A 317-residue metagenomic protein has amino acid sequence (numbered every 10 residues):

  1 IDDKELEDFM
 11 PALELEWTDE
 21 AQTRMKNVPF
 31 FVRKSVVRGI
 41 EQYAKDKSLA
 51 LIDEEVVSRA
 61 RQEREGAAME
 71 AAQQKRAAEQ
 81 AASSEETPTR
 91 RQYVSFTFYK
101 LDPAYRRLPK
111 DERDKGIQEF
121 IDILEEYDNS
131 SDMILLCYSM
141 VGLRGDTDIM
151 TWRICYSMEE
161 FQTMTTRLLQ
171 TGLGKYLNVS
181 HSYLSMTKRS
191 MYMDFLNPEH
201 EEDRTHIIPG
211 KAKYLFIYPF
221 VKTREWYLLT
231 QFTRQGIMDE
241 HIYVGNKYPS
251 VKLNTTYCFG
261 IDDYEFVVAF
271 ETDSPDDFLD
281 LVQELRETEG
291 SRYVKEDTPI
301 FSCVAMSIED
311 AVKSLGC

Functional and structural regions predicted by a protein language model:
I1-A82: Non-catalytic accessory segments flanking P-loop/AAA+ NTPase cores
W17, T89-R91, V141-D146, G210 (+1 more regions): Short, flexible turn/loop "capping" segments at secondary-structure junctions
Q42, F259-Y264, P299-S302: Small/polar glycine-rich anion-binding or flexible loop at a beta-alpha turn
R59-R61, Y183-M191, T298-D310: Short proline/glycine- and acidic-rich turn/helix-capping motifs at secondary-structure junctions
A78-D128, Y156-F161, S182-K247, F259 (+2 more regions): Short S/T/G/P-rich N-terminal loop/turn motif that feeds into the first structured element of a domain
Y99, S139-M140, M150-Y156, M164-R167 (+4 more regions): A structural feature that tracks compact, well-ordered secondary-structure segments with a strong bias toward
E112, Q118-I121, D132-M150, P249-N254 (+5 more regions): A cross-kingdom feature marking solvent-exposed beta-strand/loop segments within repeated, beta-rich binding/scaffold
E126-N129, Y156-Y183, K247-Y248, D273-S302: An amphipathic, aromatic/His-enriched active-site/gating alpha helix that lines ligand/cofactor pockets
